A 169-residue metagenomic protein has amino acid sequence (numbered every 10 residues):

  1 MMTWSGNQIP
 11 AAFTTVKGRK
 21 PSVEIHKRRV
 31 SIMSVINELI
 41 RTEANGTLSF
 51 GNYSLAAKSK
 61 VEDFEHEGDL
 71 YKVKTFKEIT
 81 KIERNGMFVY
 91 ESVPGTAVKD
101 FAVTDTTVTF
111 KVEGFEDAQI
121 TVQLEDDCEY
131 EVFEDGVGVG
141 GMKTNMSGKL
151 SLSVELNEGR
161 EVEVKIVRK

Functional and structural regions predicted by a protein language model:
M2-G6, A11: Extreme N-terminal basic, low-complexity initiation segments that serve as generic localization/processing leaders
A12-T14, G18-A97: Catalytic cores of secreted or luminal carbohydrate-active enzymes
S59-R84, S92, A118-I120, T144-K169: C-terminal beta-strand-rich structural cap/linker in extracellular carbohydrate-active enzymes
A97-D100, T107-F110, G141-M142, S151-E155: Beta-strand-rich interaction surfaces with strong enrichment in secreted/lumenal proteins
T104-T106, Q119: Non-catalytic accessory regions flanking glycosidase/transglycosidase catalytic cores in CAZymes
K111-C128: Surface-exposed beta-strand/loop patches in extracellular or lumenal glycoproteins
E129-F133: Surface-exposed interfaces of beta-sheet-rich extracellular modules
E134-V139: Change "in extracellular beta-sheet-rich domains … of secreted and cell-surface proteins" to "in beta-sheet-rich domains
